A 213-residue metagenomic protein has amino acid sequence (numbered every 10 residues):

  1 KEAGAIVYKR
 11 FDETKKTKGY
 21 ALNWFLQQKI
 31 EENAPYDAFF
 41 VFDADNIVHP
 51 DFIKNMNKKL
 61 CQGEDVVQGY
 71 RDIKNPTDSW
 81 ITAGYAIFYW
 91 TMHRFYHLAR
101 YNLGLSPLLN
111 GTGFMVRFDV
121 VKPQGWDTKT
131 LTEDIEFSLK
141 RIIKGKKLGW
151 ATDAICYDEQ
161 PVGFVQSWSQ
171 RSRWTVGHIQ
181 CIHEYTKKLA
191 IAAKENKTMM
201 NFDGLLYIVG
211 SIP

Functional and structural regions predicted by a protein language model:
K9-A34, N55-L131, W168, S172-H183: Long helical/loop segments within the catalytic core of UDP-sugar-dependent glycosyltransferases, especially the large
F39: Short aromatic/hydrophobic "clamp" motif used to bind/position activated sugar donors
F42-K59: Acidic donor-binding/catalytic loop of UDP-sugar-dependent glycosyltransferases, especially processive GT2
D43-I47, D127, R141: The conserved acidic donor/metal-binding loop of glycosyltransferases
L103-L105, V162-P213: Basic/Trp-rich segment in TM-proximal cytosolic loops or flexible interdomain/linker regions
L131-F137: Acidic donor-binding loop at a coil-to-helix junction in glycosyltransferase catalytic cores that engages
S138-C156: Catalytic donor-sugar/metal-binding loop of nucleotide-sugar-dependent glycosyltransferases
T152-Q166: Active-site donor/metal-binding and catalytic loop motifs of nucleotide-sugar-dependent glycosylation enzymes
